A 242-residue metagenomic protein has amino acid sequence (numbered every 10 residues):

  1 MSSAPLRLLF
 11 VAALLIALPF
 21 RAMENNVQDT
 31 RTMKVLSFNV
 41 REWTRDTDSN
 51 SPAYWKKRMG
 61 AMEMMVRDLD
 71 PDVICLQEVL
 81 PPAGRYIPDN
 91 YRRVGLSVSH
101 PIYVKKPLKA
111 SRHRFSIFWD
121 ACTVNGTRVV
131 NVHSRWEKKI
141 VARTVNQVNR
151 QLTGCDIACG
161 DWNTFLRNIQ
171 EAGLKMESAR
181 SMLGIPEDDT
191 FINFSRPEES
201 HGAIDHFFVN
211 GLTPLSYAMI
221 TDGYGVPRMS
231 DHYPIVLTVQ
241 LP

Functional and structural regions predicted by a protein language model:
S2-Y86, L241-P242: N-terminal, active-site-proximal structural segment of metallo-dependent hydrolase catalytic domains
V27-T30, R67-D68, G95-L96, T123-V124 (+2 more regions): Extracellular/periplasmic catalytic domains that process cell-envelope and extracellular macromolecules
K34-V40, M62-G84, V129-V132, Q147-E171 (+3 more regions): Active-site beta-strand/loop signature of hydrolases that rely on acidic residues for catalysis
F38, R92-L96, M176-R180: Short hydrophobic/aromatic-enriched beta-strand-loop microsegments
D46-S51, V130-A142: Surface-exposed cleft-lining segments at the edges of enzyme active sites
K57, A61-M64, D68, I140-R143 (+3 more regions): Extracytoplasmic/secreted proteins, especially bacterial periplasmic and envelope-associated proteins
V73-E137, M219-G223: Structured beta-strand-rich core segments of catalytic domains in phosphoester-bond hydrolases
K138-I140, L152-I157, W162-P242: Metal-dependent phosphoester-hydrolase catalytic domains
